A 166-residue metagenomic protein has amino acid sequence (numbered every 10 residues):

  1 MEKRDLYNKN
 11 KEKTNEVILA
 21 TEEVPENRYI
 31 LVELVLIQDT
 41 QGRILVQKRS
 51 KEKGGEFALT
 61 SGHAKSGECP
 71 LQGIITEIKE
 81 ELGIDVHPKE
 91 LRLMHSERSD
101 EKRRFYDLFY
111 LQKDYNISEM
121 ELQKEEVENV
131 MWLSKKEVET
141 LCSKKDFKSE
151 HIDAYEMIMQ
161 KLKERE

Functional and structural regions predicted by a protein language model:
M1-L34, T40: Acidic, metal-coordinating catalytic segment for phosphate/diphosphate chemistry, firing primarily on the Nudix
L6, I37, V46, Y110-L111 (+1 more regions): Conserved hydrophobic "DFG−1" position in protein kinase catalytic cores
A20-V24, M94-S99: Short, solvent-exposed loop/turn elements at beta->coil junctions and helix N-caps that rim active or binding pockets
V32-H63: A glycine-rich, hydrophobic loop/mini-helix early in the fold
V46, A58-L93: The catalytic Nudix box helix
G54-F57, H95, D100-R104, Y110-K113 (+1 more regions): Nudix hydrolase/Nudix homology domain
